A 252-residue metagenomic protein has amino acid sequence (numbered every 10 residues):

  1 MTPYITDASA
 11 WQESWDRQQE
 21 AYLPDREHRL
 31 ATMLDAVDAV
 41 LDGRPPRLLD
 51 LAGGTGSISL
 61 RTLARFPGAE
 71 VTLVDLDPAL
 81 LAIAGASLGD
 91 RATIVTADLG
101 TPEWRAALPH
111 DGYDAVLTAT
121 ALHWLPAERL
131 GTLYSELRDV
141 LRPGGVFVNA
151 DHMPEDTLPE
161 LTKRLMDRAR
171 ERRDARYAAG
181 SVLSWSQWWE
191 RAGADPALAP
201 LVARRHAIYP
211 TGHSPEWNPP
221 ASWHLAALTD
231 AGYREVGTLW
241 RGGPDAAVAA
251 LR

Functional and structural regions predicted by a protein language model:
M1-G43, S57-R61: Conserved class I S-adenosyl-L-methionine
L49, G56-W104: Class I SAM-dependent methyltransferase SAM/SAH-binding core
L117: A conserved beta-strand element that flanks and buttresses the S-adenosyl-L-methionine
T120-W124: Short catalytic micro-motifs in class I SAM-dependent methyltransferases
G131-P143: A short glycine-rich, Lys/Arg-flanked "PGG" loop and its adjoining helix->strand segment in the class I
V148-S184: Conserved class I S-adenosyl-L-methionine
P215-A231: Short alpha-helix
A231-R252: Core SAM-dependent methyltransferase catalytic element
